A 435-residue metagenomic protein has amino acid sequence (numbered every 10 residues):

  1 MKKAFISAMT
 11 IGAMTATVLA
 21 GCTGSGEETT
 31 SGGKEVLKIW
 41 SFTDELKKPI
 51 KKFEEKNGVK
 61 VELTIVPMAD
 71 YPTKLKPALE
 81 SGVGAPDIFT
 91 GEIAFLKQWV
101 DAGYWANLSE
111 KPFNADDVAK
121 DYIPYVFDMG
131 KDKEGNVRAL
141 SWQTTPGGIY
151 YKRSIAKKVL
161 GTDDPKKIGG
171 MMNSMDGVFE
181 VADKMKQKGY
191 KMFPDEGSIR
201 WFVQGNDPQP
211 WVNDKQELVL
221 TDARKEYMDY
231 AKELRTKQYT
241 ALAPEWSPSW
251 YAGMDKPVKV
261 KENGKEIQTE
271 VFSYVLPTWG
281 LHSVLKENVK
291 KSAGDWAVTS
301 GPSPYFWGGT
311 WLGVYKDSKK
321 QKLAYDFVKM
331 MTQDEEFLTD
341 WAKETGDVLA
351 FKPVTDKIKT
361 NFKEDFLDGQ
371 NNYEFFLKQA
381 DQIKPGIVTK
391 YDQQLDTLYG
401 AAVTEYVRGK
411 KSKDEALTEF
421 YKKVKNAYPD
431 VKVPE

Functional and structural regions predicted by a protein language model:
M1-L37, E55, K425-E435: Short, low-complexity disordered leader/linker segments with a strong preference for bacterial N-terminal type II
W40-E62, S154, Y399, L417: Short, polar/charged alpha-helical segment
E55-Y122, N136-A139, K158-L160, N263-S273 (+1 more regions): Extracytoplasmic "Venus flytrap"/periplasmic binding protein-like
K56, K60, E80, T236 (+3 more regions): Extracytoplasmic/periplasmic substrate-recognition and gating elements
E92-G148, D176-F179, N206, A293-T299 (+1 more regions): Hinge/lid segment of periplasmic solute-binding proteins
P112-D117, D128-I199, V212-E245, K316-K322 (+2 more regions): Helix-loop-helix "hinge/cap" segment bordering the ligand-binding cleft or interdomain interface
W201, G205-N206, A223-D326: Extracytoplasmic/periplasmic substrate-binding proteins
A293-G294, A342-A401, E405, D430-E435: Long, aromatic- and glycine/proline-rich binding clefts that accommodate carbohydrate-like moieties
